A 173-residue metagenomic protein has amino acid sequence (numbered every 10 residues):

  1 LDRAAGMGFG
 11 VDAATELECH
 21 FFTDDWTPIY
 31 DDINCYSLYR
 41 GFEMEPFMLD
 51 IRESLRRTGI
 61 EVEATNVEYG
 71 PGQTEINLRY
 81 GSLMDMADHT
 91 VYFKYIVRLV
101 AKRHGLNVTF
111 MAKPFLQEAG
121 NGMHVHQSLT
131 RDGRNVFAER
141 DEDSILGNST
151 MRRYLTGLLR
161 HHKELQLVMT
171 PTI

Functional and structural regions predicted by a protein language model:
L1-I173: Glycine-rich, acidic/polar active-site loops that bind/position phosphate-bearing ligands
